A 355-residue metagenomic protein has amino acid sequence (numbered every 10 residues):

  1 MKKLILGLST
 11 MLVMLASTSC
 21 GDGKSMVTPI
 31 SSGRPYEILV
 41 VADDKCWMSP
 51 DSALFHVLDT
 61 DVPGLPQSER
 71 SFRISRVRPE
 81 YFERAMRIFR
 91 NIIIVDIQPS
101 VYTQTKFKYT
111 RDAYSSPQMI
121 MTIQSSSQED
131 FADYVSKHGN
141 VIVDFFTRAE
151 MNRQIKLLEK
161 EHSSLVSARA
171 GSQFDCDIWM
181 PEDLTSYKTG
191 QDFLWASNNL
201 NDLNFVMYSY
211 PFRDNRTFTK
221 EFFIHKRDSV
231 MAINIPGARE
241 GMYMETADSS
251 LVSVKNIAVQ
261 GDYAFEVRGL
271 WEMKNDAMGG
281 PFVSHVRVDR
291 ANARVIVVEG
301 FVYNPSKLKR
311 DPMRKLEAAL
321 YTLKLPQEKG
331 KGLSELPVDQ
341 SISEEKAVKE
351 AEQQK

Functional and structural regions predicted by a protein language model:
M1-L4: Positively charged n-region of N-terminal signal peptides that target proteins for export
L15-S19: C-terminal motif of bacterial Sec signal peptides marking the signal peptidase cleavage site
G21, T28-P35, L39-V41, C46-M48 (+4 more regions): N-terminal "mature-domain start" segment
K24-M26, S32, V41-K45, P181-Y243 (+1 more regions): Secretory pathway targeting signatures of secreted, lumenal, and periplasmic proteins
S25-V41, M48, S100-S163: Solvent-exposed alpha-helical segments and adjacent loops that form catalytic or protein-interaction surfaces
R70-D130, I235-A293, K307, Y321 (+1 more regions): Signature of long, low-cysteine stretches enriched in small and polar/charged residues
A132-R153, E182-L184, V295-K355: Surface-exposed amphipathic alpha-helical segments
